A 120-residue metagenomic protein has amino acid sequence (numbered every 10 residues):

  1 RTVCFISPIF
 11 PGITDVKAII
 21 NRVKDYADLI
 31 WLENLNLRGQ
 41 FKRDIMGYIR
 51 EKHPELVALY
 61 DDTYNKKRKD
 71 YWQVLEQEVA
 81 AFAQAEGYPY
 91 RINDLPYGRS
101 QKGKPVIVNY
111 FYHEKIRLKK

Functional and structural regions predicted by a protein language model:
R1-T14, K66-K67: Conserved strand-turn element in the central/C-terminal portion of the radical SAM core barrel that lines
D15-K120: Auxiliary Fe-S-binding modules of radical SAM enzymes
